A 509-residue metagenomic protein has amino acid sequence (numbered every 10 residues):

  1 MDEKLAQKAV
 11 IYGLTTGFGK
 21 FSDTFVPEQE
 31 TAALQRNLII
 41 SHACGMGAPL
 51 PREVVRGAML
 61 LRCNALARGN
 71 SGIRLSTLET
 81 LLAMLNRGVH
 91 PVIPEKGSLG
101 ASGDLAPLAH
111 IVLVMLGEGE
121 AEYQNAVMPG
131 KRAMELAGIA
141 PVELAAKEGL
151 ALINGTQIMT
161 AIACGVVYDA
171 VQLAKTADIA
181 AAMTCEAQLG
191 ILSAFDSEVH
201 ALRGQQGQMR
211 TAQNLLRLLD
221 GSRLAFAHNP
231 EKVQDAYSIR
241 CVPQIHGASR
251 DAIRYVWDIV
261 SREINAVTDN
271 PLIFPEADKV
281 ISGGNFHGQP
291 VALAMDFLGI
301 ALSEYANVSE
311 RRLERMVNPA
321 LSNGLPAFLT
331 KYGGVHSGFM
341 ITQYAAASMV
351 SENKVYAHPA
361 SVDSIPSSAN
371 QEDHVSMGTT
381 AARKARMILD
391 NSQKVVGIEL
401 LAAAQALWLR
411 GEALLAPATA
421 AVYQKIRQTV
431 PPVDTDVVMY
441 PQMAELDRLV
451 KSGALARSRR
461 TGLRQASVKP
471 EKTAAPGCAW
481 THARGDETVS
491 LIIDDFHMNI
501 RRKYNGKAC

Functional and structural regions predicted by a protein language model:
M1-K8, Q35-P94, C185: Glycine-rich, flexible loop motifs
D2-L5, A9, P27, T31 (+1 more regions): C-terminal auxiliary extensions adjacent to catalytic cores
Y12-V26, E30-L34, H42-N64, P94-L116 (+3 more regions): FAD-binding core of FAD-dependent oxidoreductases, characterized by glycine-rich FAD pyrophosphate-binding loops
R68-H90, A101-L105, N125-L144: Well-ordered mid-protein domain cores that form the structural environment of catalytic cofactors
I93-S98, E276-V280: Cysteine-centered functional microenvironments
K472-T473, N499, K503: Polybasic, lysine-rich low-complexity intrinsically disordered segments
A479, A483, E487, D495-M498 (+1 more regions): Short hydrophobic alpha-helical segments enriched in small aliphatic residues
